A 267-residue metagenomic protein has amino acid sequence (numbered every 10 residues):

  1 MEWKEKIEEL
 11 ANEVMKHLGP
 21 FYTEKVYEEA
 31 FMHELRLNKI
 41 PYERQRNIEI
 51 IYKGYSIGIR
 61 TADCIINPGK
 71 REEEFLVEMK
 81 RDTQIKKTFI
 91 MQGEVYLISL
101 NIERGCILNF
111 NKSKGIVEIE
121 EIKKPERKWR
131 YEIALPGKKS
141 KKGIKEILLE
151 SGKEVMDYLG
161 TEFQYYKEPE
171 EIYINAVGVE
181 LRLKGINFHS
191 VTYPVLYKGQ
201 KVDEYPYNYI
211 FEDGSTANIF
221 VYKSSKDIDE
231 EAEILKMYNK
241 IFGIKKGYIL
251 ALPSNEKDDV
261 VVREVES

Functional and structural regions predicted by a protein language model:
M1-P20, K123-Y166: Interdomain/boundary linker segments immediately adjacent to catalytic/signaling cores
W3-K6, T23-Y27, T88, G143 (+3 more regions): Short amphipathic alpha-helical segments
K6-E9, A30, M91-V95, E150 (+4 more regions): Long, highly charged amphipathic alpha-helices
H17-E72, G115, E120-K124, Y165-G214 (+3 more regions): Active-site metal-binding core of divalent-cation-utilizing nuclease and nuclease-like domains
Y52-G54, K87, K141-L149, Y197 (+1 more regions): Short, structured coil/loop segments at alpha-helix boundaries
R71-R127, D213-T216, F220-S267: Nucleic-acid nuclease catalytic cores
G105-I107, S151, V155, F163-Y165 (+5 more regions): Intrinsically disordered, low-complexity linker/propeptide segments enriched in Ser/Thr/Gly/Pro and acidic residues
